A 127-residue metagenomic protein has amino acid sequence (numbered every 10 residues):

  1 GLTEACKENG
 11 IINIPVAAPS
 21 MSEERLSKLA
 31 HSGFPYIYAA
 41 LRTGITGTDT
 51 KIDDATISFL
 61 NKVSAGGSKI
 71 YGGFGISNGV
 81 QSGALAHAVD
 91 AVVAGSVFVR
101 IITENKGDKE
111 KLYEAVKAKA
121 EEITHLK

Functional and structural regions predicted by a protein language model:
G1-E8, S22-S27, T46-N61, G79-G83 (+1 more regions): Active-site-adjacent beta->alpha loops and helix N-cap segments on the catalytic face of soluble alpha/beta enzymes
A5-I14, H31-I37, H87-V92: Glycine-enriched alpha-helix->loop->beta-strand junction motifs that scaffold or abut catalytic
C6-V16, V63-G73: Short beta-strand/loop segments at the ligand-binding rim of alpha/beta enzyme cores
V16-S20, R42, G75-G79, V97: Active-site beta-loop-alpha junctions enriched in small/polar residues
M21-S32, G66-G67, G72, I76-V92: Catalytic cores of alpha/beta
S32, Y36, V63-G66, V92 (+3 more regions): Change "in soluble alpha/beta enzymes" to "in soluble alpha/beta proteins
I37-G47, A88-G107: Glycine-rich phosphate-binding active-site loops on the catalytic face of alpha/beta enzymes
L41, S77-L85, E110, E114-K127: Expand to "…catalyze enediolate/carbanion chemistry for C-C bond making/breaking, isomerization, decarboxylation
